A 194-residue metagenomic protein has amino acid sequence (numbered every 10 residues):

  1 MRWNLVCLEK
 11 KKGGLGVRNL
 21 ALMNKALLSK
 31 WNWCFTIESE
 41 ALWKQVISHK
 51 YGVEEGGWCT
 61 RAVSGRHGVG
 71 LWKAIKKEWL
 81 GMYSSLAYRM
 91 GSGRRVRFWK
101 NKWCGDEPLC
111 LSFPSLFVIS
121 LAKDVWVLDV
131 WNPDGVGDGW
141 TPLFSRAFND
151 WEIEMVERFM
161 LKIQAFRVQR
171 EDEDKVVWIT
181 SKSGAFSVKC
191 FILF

Functional and structural regions predicted by a protein language model:
M1-F194: A helix-boundary/hinge signal
